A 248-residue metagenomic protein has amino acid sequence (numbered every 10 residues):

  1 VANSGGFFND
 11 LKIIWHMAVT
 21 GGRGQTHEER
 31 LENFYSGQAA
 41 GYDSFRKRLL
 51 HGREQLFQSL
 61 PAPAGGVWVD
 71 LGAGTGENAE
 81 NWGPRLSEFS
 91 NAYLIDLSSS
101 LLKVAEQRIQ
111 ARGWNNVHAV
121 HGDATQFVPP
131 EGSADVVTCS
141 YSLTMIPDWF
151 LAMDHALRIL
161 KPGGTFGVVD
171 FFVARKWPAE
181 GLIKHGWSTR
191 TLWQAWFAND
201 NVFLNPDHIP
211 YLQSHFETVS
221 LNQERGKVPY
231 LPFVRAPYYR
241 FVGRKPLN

Functional and structural regions predicted by a protein language model:
A2-A62, E77-N81, V104, L182 (+1 more regions): Conserved class I S-adenosyl-L-methionine
G22-Q25, E29, V169-F233: C-terminal alpha-helical "lid/dimerization" subdomain adjacent to the S-adenosyl-L-methionine
V69-Q126: Class I SAM-dependent methyltransferase SAM/SAH-binding core
E88, L160-F166: Short glycine-dipeptide loop
T125-V137: A short acidic, Gly/Pro-enriched loop at the edge of an enzyme's catalytic core that lines a small-molecule cofactor
D135-D148: A short SAM/SAH-binding and catalytic strip from SAM-dependent methyltransferases
F150-P162: A short glycine-rich, Lys/Arg-flanked "PGG" loop and its adjoining helix->strand segment in the class I
Y239-N248: C-terminal lobe and adjacent flexible extensions of AdoMet/dcAdoMet transferase-like proteins
